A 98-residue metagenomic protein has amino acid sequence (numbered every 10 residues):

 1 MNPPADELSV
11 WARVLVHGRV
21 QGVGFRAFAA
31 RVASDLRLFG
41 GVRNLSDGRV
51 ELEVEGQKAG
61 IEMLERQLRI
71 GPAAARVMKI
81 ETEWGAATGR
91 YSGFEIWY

Functional and structural regions predicted by a protein language model:
M1-Y98: Intrinsically disordered, low-complexity, mixed-charge
